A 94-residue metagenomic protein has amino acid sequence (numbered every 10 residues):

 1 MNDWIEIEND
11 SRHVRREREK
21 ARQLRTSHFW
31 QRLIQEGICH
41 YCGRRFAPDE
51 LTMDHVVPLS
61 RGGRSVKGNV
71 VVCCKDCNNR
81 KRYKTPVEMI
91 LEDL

Functional and structural regions predicted by a protein language model:
N2-Y41: Short, charged surface segments at domain edges that flank catalytic/cofactor-binding sites
G37, L51, V72: Cys/His-enriched microdomains
Y41-C42, D76: Short, cysteine/histidine-rich loop/knuckle motifs that typically chelate Zn2+
F46, L59, G63-R64: Short strand->helix junction
P48-D49, R80-Y83: Short, non-ligating residues that shape and space the ligands of small metal-coordination modules and catalytic
T52-P58: Histidine-centered catalytic micro-motifs used for acid/base chemistry in nuclease and nucleotide-processing active
G62-K81: Short beta-strand-alpha-helix junction that forms the catalytic/metal-binding core of metal-dependent nuclease domains
